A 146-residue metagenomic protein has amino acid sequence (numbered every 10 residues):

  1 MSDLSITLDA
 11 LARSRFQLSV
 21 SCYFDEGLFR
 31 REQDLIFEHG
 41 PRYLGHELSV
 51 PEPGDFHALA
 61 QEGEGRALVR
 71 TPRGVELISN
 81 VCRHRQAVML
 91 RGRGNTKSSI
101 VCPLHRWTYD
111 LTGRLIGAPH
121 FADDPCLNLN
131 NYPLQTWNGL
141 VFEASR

Functional and structural regions predicted by a protein language model:
M1-A10, G27-R30, V75: Peripheral, non-cofactor segments flanking catalytic/redox cores
I6-C22: Short, contiguous pre-domain boundary segments
S19, D25, A144-R146: Poly-acidic low-complexity segments
C22-Q61: Non-catalytic accessory segments flanking enzyme active sites
S49-S145: Rieske [2Fe-2S] iron-sulfur-binding domain
